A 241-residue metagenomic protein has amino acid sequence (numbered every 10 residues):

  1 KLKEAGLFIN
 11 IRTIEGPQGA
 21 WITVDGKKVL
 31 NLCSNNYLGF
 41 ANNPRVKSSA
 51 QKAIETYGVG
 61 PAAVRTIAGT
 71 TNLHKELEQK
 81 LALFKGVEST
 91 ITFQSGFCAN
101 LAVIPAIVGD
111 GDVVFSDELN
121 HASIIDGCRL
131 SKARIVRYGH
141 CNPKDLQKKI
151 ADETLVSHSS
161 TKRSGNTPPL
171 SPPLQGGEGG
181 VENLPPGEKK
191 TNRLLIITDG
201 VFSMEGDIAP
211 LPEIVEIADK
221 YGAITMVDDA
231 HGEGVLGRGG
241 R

Functional and structural regions predicted by a protein language model:
E4-V59, A223: N-terminal "arm"/small-domain region of PLP-dependent enzymes with the aminotransferase-like
S48, K52-G96: Conserved N-terminal alpha-helix of the aminotransferase class I/II PLP-enzyme fold
V103-A122: Conserved PLP-anchoring active-site segment centered on the Schiff-base-forming lysine
D110, L130-K132, Y221: Short, structured coil segments at secondary-structure junctions
L119, V201, D229-H231: Conserved Walker B
V136, H140-G165, N183, G187-V227: Active-site phosphate-binding strand-loop segment of PLP-dependent enzymes
L236-R241: Basic, amphipathic juxtamembrane/active-site segments that coordinate anionic phosphate or diphosphate groups
